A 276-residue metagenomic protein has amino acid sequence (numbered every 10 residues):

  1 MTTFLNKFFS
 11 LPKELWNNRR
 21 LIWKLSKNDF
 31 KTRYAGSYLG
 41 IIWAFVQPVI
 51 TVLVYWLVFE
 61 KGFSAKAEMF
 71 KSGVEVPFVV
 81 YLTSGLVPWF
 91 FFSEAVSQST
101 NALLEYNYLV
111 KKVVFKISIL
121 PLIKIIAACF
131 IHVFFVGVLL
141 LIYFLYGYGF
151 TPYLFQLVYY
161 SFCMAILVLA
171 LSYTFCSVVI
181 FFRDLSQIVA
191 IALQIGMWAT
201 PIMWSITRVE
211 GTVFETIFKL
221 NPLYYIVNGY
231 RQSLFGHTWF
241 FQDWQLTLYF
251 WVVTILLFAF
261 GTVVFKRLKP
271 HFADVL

Functional and structural regions predicted by a protein language model:
M1-L276: Hydrophobic transmembrane alpha-helices and immediately adjacent juxtamembrane helices of multi-pass inner-membrane
